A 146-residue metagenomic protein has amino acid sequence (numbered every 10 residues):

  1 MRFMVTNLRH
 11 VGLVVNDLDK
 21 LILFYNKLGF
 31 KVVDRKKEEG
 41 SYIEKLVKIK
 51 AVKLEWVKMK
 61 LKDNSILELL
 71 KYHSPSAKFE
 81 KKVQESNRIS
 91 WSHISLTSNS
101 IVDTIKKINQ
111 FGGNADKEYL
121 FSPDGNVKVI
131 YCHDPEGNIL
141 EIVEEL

Functional and structural regions predicted by a protein language model:
M1-I22, K31-D34, W91-L96, L146: N-terminal beta-strand motif that seeds the catalytic metal site of vicinal oxygen chelate
R2-F3, R35-K37, E55-K60, L67 (+3 more regions): Vicinal oxygen chelate
N7, V52-K53, S90, N126: Exposed loop/turn and edge beta-strand positions of beta-sandwich/beta-sheet ligand-binding modules
V14-N64, Q110: Core segments of cupin and vicinal oxygen chelate
G40-K45, S76-K82: A short, acidic/glycine-rich surface segment
S65, P75-S76: Active-site/binding-pocket entry motifs
Q84-R88: Non-DNA-binding regulatory cores of transcription-related proteins, predominantly C-terminal effector-binding
